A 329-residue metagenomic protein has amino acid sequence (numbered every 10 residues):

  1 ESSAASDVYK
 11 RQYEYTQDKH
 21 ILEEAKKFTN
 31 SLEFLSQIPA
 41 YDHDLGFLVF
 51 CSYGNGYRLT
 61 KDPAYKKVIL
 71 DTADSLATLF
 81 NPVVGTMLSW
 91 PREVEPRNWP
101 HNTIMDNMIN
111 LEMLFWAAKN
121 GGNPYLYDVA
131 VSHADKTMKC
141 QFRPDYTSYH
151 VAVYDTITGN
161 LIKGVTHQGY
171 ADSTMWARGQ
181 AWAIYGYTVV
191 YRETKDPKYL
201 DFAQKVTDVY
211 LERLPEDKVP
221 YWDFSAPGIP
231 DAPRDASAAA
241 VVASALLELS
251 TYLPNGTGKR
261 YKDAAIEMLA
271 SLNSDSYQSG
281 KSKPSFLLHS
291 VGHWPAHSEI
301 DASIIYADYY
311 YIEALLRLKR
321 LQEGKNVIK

Functional and structural regions predicted by a protein language model:
E1-A5, Y9: Single conserved hydrophobic/aromatic residue that forms the stacking wall/gate of nucleotide- or nucleobase-binding
S6-D7, H20, A40-C51, N102-E112 (+4 more regions): Aromatic- and histidine-enriched alpha-helix N-cap/loop-to-helix transition segments that scaffold the rims
Q12-K26, Y57-L70, A118-V131, Y191-Q204 (+3 more regions): Structural helix-adjacent loops and short alpha-helical linkers that scaffold large soluble proteins
H20-A40, I69-S89, V129-Y149, D155-T166 (+3 more regions): Long, well-ordered core segments of solenoidal/helical folds
F47-D62, L88-M105, Y146-M175, K218-V241 (+1 more regions): Carbohydrate-binding/catalytic loop surfaces
A64-K67, D231-K329: CBM-like carbohydrate-recognition segments
T86-V151: Aromatic- and glycine-enriched pocket-lining scaffold segments that form the walls of small-molecule binding clefts
G179-P215: Oxyanion-binding "anion nests"
